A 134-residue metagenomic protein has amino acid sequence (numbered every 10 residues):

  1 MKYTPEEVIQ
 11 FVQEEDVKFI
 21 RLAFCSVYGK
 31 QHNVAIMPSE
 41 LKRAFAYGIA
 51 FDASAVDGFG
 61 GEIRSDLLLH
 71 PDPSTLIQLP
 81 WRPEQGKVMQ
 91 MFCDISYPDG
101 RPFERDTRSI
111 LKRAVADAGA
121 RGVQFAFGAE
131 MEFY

Functional and structural regions predicted by a protein language model:
M1-Y134: ATP/Mg2+-dependent ligation/transfer catalytic cores
